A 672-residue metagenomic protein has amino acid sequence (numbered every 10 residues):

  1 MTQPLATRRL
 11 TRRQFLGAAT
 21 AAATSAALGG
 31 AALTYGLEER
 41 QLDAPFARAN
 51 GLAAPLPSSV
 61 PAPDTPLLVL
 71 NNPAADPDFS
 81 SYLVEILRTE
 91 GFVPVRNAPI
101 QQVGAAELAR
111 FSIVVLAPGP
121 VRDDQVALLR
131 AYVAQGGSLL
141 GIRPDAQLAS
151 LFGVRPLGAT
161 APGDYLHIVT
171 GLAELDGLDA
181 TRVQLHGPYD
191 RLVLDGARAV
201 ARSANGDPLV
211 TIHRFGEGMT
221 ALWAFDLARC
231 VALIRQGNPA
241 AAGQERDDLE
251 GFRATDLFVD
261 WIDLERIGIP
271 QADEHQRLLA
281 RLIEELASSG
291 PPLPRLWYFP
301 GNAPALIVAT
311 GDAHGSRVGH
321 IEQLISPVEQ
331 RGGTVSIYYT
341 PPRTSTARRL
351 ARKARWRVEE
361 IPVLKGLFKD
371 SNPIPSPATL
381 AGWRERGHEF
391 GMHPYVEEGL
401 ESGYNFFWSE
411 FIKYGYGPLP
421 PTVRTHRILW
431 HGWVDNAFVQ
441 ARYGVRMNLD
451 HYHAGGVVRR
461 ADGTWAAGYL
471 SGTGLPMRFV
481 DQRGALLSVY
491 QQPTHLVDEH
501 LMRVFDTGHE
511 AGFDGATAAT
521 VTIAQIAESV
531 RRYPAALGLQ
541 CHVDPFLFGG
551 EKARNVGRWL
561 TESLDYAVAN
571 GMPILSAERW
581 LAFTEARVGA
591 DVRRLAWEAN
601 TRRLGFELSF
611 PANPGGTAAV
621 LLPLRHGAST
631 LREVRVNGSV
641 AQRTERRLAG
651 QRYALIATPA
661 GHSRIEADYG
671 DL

Functional and structural regions predicted by a protein language model:
M1-T11, T24-A26: N-terminal secretory signal peptides
Q14-Y35: N-terminal export signals
P63, I86-E90, A134, S138 (+2 more regions): A glycine-centered loop/beta-turn motif at secondary-structure junctions
L68-L151: Helical hinge/lid and interdomain linker segments adjacent to catalytic or ligand-binding clefts that mediate domain
P120-N205: A glycine-rich, often tryptophan-bearing local segment used as a flexible ligand/cofactor-contacting loop or short
T160-P162, H186, V193, H213 (+4 more regions): Active-site-adjacent pocket scaffolds in enzyme catalytic domains
F225, E265-G268, P291-P294, G311 (+1 more regions): Catalytic grooves of carbohydrate-active enzymes
I269-G382, R386, T425, L429: Active-site beta->alpha N-cap acidic-glycine motif
